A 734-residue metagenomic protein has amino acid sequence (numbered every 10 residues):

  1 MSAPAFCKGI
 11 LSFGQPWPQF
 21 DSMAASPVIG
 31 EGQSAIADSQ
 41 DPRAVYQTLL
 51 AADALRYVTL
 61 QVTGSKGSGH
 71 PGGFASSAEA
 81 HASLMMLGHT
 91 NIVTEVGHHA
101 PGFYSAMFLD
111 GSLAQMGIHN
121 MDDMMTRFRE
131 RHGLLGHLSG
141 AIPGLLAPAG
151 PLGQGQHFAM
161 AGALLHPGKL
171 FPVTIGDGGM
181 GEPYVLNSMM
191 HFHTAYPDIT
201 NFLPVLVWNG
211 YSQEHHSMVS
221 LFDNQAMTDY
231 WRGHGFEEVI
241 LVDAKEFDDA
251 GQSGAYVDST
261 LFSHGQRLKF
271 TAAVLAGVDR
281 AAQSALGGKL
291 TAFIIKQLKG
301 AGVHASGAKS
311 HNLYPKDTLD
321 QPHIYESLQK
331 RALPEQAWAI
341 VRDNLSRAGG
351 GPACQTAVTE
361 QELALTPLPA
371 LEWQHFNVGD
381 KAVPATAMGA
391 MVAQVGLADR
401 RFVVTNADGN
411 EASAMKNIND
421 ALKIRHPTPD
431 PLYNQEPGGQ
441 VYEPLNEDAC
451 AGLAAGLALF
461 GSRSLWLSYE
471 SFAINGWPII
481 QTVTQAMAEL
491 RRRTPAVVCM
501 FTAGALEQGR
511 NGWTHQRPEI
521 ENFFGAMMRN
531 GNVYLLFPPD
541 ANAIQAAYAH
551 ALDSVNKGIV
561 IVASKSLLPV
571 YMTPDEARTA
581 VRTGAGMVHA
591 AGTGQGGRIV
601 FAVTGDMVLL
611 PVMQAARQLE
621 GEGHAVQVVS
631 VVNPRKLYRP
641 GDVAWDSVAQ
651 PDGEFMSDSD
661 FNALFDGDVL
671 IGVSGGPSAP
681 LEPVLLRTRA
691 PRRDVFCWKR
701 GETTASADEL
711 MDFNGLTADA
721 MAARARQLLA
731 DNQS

Functional and structural regions predicted by a protein language model:
S2-S68, M116-A149, A339-T356, E360-L363 (+1 more regions): Conserved internal helical-beta-strand scaffold that buttresses enzyme catalytic cores
Q40, T48, L55-S65, F74-Y196 (+6 more regions): Cofactor-binding active-site loop characterized by glycine-rich and histidine/acidic residues
Q40-A44, L60-S68, H89-T90, A141-A147 (+10 more regions): Glycine- and acidic
L50-A51, D343-P495, A577-G596, G605-M607 (+3 more regions): Non-catalytic terminal/interface segments that mediate subunit docking, oligomerization, and allosteric communication
S77, F103, H157-A159, N224 (+4 more regions): Short, highly selective alpha-helical patches that border small-molecule cofactor pockets in redox/cofactor-processing
M121, T126-I142, P148, Q154-F158 (+4 more regions): Thiamine diphosphate
H132, H137-L203, A276, N410-F524 (+8 more regions): Thiamine diphosphate
